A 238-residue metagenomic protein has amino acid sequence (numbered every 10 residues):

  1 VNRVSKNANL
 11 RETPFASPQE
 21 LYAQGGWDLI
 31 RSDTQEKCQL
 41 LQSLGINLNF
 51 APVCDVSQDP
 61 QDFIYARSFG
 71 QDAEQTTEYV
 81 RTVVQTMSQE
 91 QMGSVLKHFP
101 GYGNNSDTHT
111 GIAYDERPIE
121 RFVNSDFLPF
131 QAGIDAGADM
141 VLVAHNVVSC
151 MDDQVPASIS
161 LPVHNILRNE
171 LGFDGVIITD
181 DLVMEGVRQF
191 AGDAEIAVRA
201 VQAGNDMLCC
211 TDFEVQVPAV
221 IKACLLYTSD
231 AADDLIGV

Functional and structural regions predicted by a protein language model:
V1-N2, D55, G175, D180-V183 (+1 more regions): Conserved acidic functional residues
V1-T13, T34-C54, T76-G101: Glycine-rich, aromatic-flanked loop segments that form ligand/cofactor-binding clefts across common enzyme folds
R11-L29, Q61-Y79, T108-N124, M151-S158: Glycine-rich tight-turn/loop motif centered on a GG-T
G25-I46, D126, R199-A200: Alpha-helical scaffold segments that flank or form the walls of functional sites
N49-A66: A glycine-rich phosphate/pyrophosphate-binding beta-strand-loop-alpha-helix module
C54, F99, N146, A231-A232: Hydrophobic pocket-lining residues within nucleotide cofactor-binding pockets
E78-L226: Second-shell residues forming the walls of enzyme active-site clefts
Y227-V238: Single conserved hydrophobic/aromatic residue that forms the stacking wall/gate of nucleotide- or nucleobase-binding
